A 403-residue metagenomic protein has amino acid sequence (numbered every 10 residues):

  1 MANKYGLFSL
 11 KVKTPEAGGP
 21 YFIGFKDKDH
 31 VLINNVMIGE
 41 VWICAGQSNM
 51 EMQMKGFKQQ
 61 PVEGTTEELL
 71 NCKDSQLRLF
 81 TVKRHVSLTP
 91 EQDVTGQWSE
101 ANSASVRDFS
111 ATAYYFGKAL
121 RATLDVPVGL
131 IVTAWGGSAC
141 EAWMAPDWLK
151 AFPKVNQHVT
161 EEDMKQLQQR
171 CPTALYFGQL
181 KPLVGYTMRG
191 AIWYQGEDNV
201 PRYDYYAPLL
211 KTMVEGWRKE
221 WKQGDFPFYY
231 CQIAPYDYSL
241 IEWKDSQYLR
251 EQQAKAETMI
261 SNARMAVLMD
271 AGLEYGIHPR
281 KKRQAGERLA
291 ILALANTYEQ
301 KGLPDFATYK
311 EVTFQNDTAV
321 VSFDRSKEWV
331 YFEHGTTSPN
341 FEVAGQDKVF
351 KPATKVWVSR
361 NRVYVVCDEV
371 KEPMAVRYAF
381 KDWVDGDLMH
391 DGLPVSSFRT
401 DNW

Functional and structural regions predicted by a protein language model:
M1-W403: Cell-envelope and extracellular/periplasmic
